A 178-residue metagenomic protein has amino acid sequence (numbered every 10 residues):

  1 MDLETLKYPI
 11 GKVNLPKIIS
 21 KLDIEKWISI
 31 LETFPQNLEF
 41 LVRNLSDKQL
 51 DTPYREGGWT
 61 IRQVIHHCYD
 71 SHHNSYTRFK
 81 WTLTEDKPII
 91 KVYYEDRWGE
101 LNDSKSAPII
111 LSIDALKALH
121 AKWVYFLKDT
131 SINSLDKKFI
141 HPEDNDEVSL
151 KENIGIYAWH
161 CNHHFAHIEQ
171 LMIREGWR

Functional and structural regions predicted by a protein language model:
M1-P16, D51-R97, V124, K138-R178: Short, contiguous alpha-helical
L3, K21-D23, I28-I30, R43 (+7 more regions): Small-residue-biased structural context
I18-K21, I30, L41, T82 (+2 more regions): Residues that form generic nucleotide/phosphate-binding pockets
S20, S46, T60, Y94 (+3 more regions): Helix N-cap and loop-to-helix transition residues
S20-R55: Short, contiguous, helix-prone interaction/anchoring segments in small proteins
E25-E32, R62, H66, I110 (+3 more regions): A generic "alpha-helical surface" signal
I30-P35, E39-L41, G99-D136: Acidic/histidine-rich alpha-helical segments that form the ligand environment of transition-metal centers
L45-K48, D86, T130-N133, L171: A short secondary-structure junction motif
